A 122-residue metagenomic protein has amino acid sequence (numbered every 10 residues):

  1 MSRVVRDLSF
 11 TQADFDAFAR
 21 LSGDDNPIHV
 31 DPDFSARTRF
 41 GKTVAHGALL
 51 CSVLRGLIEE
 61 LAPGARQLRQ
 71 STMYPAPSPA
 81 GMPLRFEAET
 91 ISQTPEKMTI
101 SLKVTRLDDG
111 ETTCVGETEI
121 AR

Functional and structural regions predicted by a protein language model:
M1-R3, P77-R122: HotDog/MaoC-like acyl-thioester-processing domains
M1-T43: Catalytic strand-loop segment that frames the active site of acyl-thioester-processing enzymes
V5, A36-T38, L54, L68 (+2 more regions): Short, intrinsically disordered low-complexity segments
D7-F10, M73, E119-A121: Generic structural detector for well-ordered beta-strands
G23, V30-D31, V53-A62, V104-L107: A broadly tuned preference for mixed-charge, low-complexity surface segments
T38-I91: Hydrophobic beta-strand-centered segment that forms part of the acyl-chain substrate-binding groove
